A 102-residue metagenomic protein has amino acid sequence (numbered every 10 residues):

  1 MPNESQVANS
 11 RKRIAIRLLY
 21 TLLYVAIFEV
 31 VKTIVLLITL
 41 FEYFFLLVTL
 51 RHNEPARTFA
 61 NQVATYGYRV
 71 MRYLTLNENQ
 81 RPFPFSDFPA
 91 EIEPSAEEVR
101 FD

Functional and structural regions predicted by a protein language model:
M1-V48, A56-D102: Membrane-proximal intrinsically disordered regions of secretory-pathway and membrane-system proteins
